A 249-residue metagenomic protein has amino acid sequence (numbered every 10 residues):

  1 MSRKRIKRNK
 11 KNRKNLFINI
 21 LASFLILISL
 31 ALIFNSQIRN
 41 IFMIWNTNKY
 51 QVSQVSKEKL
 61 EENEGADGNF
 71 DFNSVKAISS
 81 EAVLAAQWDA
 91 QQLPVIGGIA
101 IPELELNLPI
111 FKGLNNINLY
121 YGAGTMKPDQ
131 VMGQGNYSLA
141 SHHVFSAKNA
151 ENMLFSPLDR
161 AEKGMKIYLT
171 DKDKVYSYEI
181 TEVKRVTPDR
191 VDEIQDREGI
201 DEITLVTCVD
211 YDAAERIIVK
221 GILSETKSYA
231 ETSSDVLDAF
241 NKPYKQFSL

Functional and structural regions predicted by a protein language model:
M1-N15: N-terminal Lys/Arg-rich, disordered targeting/topogenic segments
R13-L249: Solvent-exposed, non-transmembrane regions of membrane-associated and secreted proteins
